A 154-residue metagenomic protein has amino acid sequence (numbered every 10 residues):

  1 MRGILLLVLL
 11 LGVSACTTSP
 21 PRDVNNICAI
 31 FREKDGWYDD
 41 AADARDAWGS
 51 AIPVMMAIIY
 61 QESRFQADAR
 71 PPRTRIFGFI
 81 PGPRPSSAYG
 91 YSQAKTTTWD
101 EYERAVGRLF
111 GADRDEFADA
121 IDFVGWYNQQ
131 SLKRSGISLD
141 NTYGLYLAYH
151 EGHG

Functional and structural regions predicted by a protein language model:
M1-L7: Sec-dependent signal peptide recognition, specifically the positively charged N-region followed immediately by
L9-L10, P21: Residue-level signal for mature regions of secreted extracellular proteins and peptides
G12-A15: C-terminal motif of bacterial Sec signal peptides marking the signal peptidase cleavage site
T18-G154: Catalytic glycan-binding domains that act on GlcNAc-containing polysaccharides
